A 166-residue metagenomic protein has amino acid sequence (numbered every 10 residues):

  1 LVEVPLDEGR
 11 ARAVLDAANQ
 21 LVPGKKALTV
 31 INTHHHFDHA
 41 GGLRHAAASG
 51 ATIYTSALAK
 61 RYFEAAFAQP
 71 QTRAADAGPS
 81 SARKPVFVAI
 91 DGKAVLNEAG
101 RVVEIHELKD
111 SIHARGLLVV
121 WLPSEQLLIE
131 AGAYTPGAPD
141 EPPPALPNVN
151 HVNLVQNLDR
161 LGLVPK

Functional and structural regions predicted by a protein language model:
L1-E8, L21, V95-K166: Metallo-beta-lactamase
P5-Y54, R160-K166: Active-site metal-binding motif and surrounding structural segment of the metallo-beta-lactamase
R10-A11, F37-L43, Y62-A65, H113 (+2 more regions): Extracytoplasmic/secreted cell-surface and envelope-processing proteins
A17-N19, R44, S49, Y54 (+5 more regions): General N-terminal targeting signals
A27-T33, F37-G41, F63-E64, A82-V86 (+1 more regions): Catalytic cores of extracellular degradative/oxidative enzymes
S49, L58-K109, R115-G116, N157 (+1 more regions): Metallo-beta-lactamase
S56-A57, E130: Generic beta-sheet signal
